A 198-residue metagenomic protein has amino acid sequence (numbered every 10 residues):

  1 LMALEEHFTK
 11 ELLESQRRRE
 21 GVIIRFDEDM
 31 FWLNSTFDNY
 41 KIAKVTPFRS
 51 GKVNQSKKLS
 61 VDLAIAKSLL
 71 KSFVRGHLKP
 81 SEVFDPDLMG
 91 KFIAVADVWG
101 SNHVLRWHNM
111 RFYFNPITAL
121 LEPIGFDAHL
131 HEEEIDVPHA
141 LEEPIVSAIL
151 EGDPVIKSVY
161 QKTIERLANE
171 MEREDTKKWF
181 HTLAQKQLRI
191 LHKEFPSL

Functional and structural regions predicted by a protein language model:
L1, R106-Y113: A short glycine-rich, hydrophobically flanked beta-strand micro-motif that places a catalytic Asp/Glu for divalent metal
M2, L12-S15, E132-E134: Short helix/loop capping segments that flank catalytic or ligand/cofactor-binding pockets
M2-H7, E122-G125: A short beta-strand motif that forms the metal-chelation/ATP-contact edge of phosphoryl-transfer active sites
E6-V98: ATP-dependent phospho-/nucleotidyl transfer catalytic cores
E20, H108-M110, I117-A119: Residues that flank catalytic or metal-binding motifs in active/ligand-binding sites
K57-R106, A119-L198: Middle-to-C-terminal accessory/interaction subdomains
